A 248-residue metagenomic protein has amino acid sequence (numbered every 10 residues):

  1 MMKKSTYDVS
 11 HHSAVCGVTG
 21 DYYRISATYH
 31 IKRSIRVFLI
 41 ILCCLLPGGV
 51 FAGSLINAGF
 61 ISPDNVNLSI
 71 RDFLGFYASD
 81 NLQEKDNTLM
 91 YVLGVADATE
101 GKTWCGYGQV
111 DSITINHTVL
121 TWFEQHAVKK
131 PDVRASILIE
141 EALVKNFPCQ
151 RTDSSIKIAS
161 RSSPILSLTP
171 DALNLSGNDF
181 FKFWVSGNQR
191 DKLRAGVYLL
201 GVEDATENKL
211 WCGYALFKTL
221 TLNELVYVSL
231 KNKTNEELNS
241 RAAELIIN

Functional and structural regions predicted by a protein language model:
S5, I25-F38: Bacterial N-terminal signal peptides that target proteins for export
S10, C16, S26, F51-A58 (+1 more regions): N-terminal Sec-dependent export signals
H11-H12, D21-Y23, Y29-H30: Intrinsic-disorder-associated, low-complexity terminal segments enriched in Asp/Asn/His/Tyr and depleted of Lys/Arg
C16, C43-C44: Cysteine-centered motifs
I40, V50-F51: Cleavable N-terminal signal peptides
G53-E124, S163-L230, L245-I247: Short N-proximal segments of mature Sec-exported proteins
N116-R161, N223-N248: Surface-exposed, polar helix/loop patches in the mature regions of secreted/periplasmic/lumenal proteins that form
